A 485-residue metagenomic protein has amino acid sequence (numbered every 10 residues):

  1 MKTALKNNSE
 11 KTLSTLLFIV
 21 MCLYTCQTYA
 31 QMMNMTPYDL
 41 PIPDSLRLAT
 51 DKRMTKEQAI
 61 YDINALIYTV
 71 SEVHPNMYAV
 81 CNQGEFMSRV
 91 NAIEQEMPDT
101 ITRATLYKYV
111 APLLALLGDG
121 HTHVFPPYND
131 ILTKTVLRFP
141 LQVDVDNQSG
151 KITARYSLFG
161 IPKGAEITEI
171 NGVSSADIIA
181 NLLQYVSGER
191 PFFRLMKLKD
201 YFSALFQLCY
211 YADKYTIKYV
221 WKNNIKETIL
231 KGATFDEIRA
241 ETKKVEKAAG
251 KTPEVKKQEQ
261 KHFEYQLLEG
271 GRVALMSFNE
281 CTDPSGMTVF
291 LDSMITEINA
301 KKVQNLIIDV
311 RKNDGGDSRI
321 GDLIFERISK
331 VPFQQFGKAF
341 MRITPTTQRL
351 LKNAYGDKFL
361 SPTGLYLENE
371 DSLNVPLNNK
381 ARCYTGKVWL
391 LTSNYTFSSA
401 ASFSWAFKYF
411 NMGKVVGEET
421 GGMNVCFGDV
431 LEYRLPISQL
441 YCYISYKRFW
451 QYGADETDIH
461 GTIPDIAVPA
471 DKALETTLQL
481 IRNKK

Functional and structural regions predicted by a protein language model:
M1-M32: Bacterial Sec-dependent N-terminal signal peptides
K2-L5, I19-C22, E57, T363-L373: A subset of signal/propeptide-processing and intrinsically disordered low-complexity segments in secreted/extracellular
K11-T12, N313, P469: A generic signature of intrinsically disordered, low-complexity regions enriched in glycine/proline and charged/polar
L13-L16, C22, I238, L351 (+1 more regions): Extended hydrophobic/Leu-rich segments
A30-L306, K312-D314, S318-F340, K387 (+5 more regions): Flexible, low-complexity junctional segments that flank or bridge functional domains
A165, S318-L474: Conserved acidic, small-residue-rich alpha-beta core segments centered on
